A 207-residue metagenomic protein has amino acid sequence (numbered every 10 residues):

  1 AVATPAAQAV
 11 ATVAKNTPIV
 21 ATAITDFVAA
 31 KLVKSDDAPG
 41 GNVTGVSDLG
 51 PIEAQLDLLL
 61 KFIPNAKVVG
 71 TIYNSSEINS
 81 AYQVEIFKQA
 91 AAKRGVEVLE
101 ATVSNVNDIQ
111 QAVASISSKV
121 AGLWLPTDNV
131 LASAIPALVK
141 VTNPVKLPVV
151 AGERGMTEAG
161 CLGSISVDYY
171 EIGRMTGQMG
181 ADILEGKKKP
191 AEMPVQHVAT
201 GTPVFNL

Functional and structural regions predicted by a protein language model:
A1-L207: Short hydrophobic alpha-helices and adjacent helix-cap/hinge residues
